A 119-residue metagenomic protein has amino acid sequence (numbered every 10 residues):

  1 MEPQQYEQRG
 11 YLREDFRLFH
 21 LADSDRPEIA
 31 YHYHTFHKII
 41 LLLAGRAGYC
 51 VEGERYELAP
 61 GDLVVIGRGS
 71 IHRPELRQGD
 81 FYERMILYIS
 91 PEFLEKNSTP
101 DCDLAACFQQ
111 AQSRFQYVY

Functional and structural regions predicted by a protein language model:
M1-H20, R73-Y119: A hydrophobic/aromatic-rich effector-binding and dimerization subdomain of bacterial HTH-type transcriptional regulators
Y11-R13, H34, C50, L58 (+1 more regions): A generic fold-level signal
R17-H34, R46, I71: Conserved short histidine dyad/triad with adjacent acidic residue
S24-R26, P60-G61, G69, S90-E92: Tight coil/turn sites that cap or link beta-strands
H32-C50, V65: Short, conserved beta-strand element in jelly-roll/cupin
R46-G48, R55, I71, F93: Structural motif
G48-C50, I66, H72-G79: Short beta-strand His + acidic residue motifs that chelate non-heme Fe in jelly-roll/DSBH and cupin folds
G53-G67: Short acidic-glycine-tyrosine-enriched beta hairpin
